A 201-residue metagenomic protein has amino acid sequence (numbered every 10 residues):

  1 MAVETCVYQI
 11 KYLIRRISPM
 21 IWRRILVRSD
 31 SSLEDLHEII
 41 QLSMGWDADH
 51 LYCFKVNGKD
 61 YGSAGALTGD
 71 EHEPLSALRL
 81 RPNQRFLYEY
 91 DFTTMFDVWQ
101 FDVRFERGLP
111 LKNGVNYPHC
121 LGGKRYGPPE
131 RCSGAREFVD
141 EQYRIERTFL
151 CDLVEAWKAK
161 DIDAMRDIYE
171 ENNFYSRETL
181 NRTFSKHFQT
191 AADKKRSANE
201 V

Functional and structural regions predicted by a protein language model:
M1-V201: Short linear regulatory motifs enriched in tryptophan with gly/pro/ser
